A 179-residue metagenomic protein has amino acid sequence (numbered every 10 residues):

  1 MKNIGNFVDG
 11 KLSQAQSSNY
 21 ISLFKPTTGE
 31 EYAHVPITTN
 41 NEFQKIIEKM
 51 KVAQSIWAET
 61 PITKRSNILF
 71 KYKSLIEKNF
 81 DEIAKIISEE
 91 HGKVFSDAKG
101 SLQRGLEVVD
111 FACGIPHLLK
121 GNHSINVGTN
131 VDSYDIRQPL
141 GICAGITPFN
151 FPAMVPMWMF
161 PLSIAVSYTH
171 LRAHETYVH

Functional and structural regions predicted by a protein language model:
M1-V131: N-terminal Rossmann-like NAD(P)+-binding subdomain of aldehyde/semialdehyde dehydrogenases
L140: Phosphate-coordination loops involved in phosphoryl transfer and adenosine-cofactor binding
P148-W158: Conserved coil-to-alpha-helix start sites within the AMP-binding
I164-A165: Short hydrophobic alpha-helices that are characteristic scaffold elements of the AMP-binding
H170-A173, Y177-H179: Single conserved hydrophobic/aromatic residue that forms the stacking wall/gate of nucleotide- or nucleobase-binding
